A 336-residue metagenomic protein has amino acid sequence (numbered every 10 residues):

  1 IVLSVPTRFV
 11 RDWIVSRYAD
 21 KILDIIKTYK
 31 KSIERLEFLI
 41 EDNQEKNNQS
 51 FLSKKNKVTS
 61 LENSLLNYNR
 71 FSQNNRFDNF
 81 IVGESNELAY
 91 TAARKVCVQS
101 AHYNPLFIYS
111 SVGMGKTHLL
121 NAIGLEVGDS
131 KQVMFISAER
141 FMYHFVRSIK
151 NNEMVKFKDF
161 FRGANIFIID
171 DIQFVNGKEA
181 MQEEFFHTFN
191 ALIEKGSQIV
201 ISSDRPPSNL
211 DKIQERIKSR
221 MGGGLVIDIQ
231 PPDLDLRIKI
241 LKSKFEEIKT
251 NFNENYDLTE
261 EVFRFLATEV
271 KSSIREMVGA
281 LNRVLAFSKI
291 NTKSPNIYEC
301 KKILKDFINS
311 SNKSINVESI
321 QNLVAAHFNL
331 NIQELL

Functional and structural regions predicted by a protein language model:
I1-T59: N-terminal accessory segments that target, anchor, or regulate ATP-driven/P-loop NTPase machines and associated
L66-E87: Dynamic helix-loop-helix/coil hinge segments at AAA+ ATPase domain boundaries and subdomain interfaces
A101-N121: Walker A/P-loop nucleotide-binding motif
K131-I166, N176-E179: Short glycine-rich substrate-engagement loop in P-loop NTPases that contacts/grips substrate
V146-K150, P207-G223: Short regulatory helix/loop adjacent to the ATP-binding pocket of P-loop NTPases
G177, Q182-R205, E215-R220: Conserved catalytic/switch belt of AAA+ P-loop NTPases
D211, G224-R237: Conserved AAA+ ATPase "SRH/arginine-finger" region at the nucleotide-binding site
K242-E246, E261-T268, R275-I290, E299-K302 (+1 more regions): C-terminal helical "lid" of AAA+/P-loop NTPase domains
